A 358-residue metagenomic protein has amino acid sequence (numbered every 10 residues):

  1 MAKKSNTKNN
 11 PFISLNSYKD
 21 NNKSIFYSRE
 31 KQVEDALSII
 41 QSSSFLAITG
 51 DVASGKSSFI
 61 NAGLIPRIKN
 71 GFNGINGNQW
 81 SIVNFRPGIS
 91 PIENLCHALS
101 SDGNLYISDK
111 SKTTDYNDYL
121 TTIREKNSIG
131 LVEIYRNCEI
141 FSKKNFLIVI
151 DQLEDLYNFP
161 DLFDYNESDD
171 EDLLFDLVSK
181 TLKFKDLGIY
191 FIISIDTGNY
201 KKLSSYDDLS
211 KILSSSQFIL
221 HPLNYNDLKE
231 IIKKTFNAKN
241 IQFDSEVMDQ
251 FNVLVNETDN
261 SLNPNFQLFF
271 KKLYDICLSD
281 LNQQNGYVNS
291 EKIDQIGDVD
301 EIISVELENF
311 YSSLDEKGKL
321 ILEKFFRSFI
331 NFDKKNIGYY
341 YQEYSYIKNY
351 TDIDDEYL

Functional and structural regions predicted by a protein language model:
M1-L358: Amphipathic helix/helix-loop-helix segment enriched in hydrophobic residues with interspersed Lys/Arg and occasional
